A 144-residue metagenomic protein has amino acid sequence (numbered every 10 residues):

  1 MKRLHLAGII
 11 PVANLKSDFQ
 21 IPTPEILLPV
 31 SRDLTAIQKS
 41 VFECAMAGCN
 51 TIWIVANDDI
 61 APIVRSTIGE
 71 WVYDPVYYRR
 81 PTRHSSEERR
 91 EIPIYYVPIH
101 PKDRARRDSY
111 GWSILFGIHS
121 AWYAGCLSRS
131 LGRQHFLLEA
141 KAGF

Functional and structural regions predicted by a protein language model:
M1-H84: N-terminal glycine-rich phosphate-binding loop and ensuing alpha1 helix
R65, D74, R83-F144: Conserved beta-loop-beta/alpha segment of the NTase-like Rossmann-fold superfamily that binds/positions NTPs
